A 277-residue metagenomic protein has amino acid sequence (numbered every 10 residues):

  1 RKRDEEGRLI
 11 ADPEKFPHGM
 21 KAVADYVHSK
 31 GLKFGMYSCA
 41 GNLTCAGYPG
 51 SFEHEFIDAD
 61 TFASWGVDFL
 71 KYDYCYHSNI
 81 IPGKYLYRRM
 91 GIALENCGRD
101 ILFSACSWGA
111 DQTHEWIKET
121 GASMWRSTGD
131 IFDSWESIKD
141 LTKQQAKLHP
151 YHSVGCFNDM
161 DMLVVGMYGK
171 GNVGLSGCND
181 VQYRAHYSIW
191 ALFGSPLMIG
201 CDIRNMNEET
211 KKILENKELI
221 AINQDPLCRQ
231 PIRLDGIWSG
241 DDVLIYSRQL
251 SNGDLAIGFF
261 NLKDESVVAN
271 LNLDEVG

Functional and structural regions predicted by a protein language model:
R1, Y37-N42, Y72-H77, F103-A110 (+4 more regions): Active-site-proximal beta-strand/loop segments in catalytic clefts of secreted hydrolases
R1-N79: Aromatic-lined carbohydrate-binding/catalytic grooves of carbohydrate-active enzymes
K2-E5, L43-G47, S78-R88, Q112-W116 (+1 more regions): Extracytoplasmic/secreted cell-surface and envelope-processing proteins
H28-G35, W65-L70, C97-L102, G121-A122 (+1 more regions): Loop/turn elements at helix/coil->beta-strand transitions in domains of secreted/extracellular proteins
H54-I57, Y85, E95-N96, L102-D202: Glycan-recognition surfaces
W65-C97, I101-L102, G109: Internal, well-ordered domain-core segments that constitute the primary functional module of diverse proteins
A185-W238: Catalytic cores of secreted or luminal carbohydrate-active enzymes
W190-F193, M198-G200, W238-G277: Carbohydrate-binding surface patches
